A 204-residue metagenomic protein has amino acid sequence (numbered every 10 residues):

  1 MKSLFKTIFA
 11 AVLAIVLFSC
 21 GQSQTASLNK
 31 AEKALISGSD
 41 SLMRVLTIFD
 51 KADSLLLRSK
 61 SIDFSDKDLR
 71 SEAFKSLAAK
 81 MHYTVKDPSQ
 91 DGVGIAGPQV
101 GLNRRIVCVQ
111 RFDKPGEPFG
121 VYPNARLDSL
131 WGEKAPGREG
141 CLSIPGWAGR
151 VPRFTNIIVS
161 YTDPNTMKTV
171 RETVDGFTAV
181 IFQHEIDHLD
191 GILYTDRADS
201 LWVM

Functional and structural regions predicted by a protein language model:
K2-L4, C20-M204: Positively charged
F9-L17: Bacterial N-terminal signal peptides
